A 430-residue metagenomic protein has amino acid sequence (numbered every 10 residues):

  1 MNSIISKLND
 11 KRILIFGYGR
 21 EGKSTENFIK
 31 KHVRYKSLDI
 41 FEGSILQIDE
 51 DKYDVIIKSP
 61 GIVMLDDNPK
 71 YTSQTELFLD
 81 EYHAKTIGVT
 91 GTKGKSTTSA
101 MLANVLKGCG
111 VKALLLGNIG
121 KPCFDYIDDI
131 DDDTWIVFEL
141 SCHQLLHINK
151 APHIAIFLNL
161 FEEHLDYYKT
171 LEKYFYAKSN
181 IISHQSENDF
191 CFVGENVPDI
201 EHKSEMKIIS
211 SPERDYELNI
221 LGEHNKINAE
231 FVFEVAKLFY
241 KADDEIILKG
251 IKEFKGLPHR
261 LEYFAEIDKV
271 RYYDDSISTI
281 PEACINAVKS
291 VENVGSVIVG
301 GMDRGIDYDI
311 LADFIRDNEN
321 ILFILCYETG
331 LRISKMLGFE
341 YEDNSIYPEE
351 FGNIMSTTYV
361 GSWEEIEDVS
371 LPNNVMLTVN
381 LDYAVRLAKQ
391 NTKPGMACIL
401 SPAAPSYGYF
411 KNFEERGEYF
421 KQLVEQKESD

Functional and structural regions predicted by a protein language model:
M1-D10, I45-I48, L77-L79, E262: A short, basic/flexible loop-to-alpha-helix module at the beginning of a structural domain
R12-L14, K52-V55, K112-A113, S186-C191 (+4 more regions): Short active-site oxyanion
R12-N27, K31, S276-E367, L381 (+1 more regions): Active-site beta-alpha connecting loops in nucleotide-dependent enzymes
N27-K30, L46-V55, P60-E195, D199-K207 (+3 more regions): Phosphate-binding loop of NTP-binding sites
F28, K112, L221-I321: Nucleotide phosphate-binding/pyrophosphate-handling subdomain across enzymes that bind or process nucleotide phosphates
K31-L46: NAD(P)-binding Rossmann-fold cofactor-contacting core
T72, F192, I208-S210, C326 (+3 more regions): Short acidic-hydrophobic, aromatic-tinged amphipathic segments that line or gate anion-handling sites
